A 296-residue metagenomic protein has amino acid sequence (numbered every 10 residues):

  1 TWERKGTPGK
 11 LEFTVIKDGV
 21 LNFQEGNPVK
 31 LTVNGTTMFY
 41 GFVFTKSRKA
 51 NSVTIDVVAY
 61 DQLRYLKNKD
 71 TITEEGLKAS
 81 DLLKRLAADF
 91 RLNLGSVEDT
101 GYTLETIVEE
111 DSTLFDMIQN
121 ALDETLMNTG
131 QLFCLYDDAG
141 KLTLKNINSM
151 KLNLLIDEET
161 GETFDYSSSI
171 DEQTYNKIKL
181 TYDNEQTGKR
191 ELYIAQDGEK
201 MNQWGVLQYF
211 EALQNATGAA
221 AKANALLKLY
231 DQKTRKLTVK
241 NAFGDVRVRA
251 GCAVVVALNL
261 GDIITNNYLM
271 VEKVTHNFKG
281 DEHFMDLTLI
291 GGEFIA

Functional and structural regions predicted by a protein language model:
T1-G9, S47-V53, Y136-A139, D231-T234 (+1 more regions): Short, ordered beta-strand-loop transition motifs
T1-L66, L155-S167: Assembly/oligomerization scaffold segments
K5-D18, S52-L63, L180, T234-A242 (+2 more regions): Oligomerization/assembly interface segments of phage tail-like spikes and tubes
I16-K49, K78-D89, D245-Y268, E272-V274: Short, acidic/charged, Gly/Pro-enriched secondary-structure junctions
V20, Q119, D123, Q131-G280 (+1 more regions): Acidic, small/polar-enriched beta strand-loop surface segments
T37-F42, D56, D70-T71, E191 (+2 more regions): Well-ordered beta-strand positions in beta-sheet-rich domains
G41, A59, G95, A223-A225: Glycine-centered structural positions embedded in regular secondary structure
V53-S167: Charged- and aromatic-enriched interaction segments used to assemble and dock large macromolecular complexes
